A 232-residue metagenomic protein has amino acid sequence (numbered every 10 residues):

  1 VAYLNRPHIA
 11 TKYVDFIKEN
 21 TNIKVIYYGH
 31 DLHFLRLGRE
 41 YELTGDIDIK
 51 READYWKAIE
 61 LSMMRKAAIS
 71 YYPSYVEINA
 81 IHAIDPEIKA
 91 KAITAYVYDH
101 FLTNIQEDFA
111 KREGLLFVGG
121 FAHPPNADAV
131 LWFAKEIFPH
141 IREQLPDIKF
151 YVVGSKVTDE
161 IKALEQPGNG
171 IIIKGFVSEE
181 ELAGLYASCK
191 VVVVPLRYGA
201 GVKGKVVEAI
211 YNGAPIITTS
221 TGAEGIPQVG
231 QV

Functional and structural regions predicted by a protein language model:
V1-T11, I26: Short N-terminal targeting/anchoring amphipathic segment
L4, K174, V191-L196, T218-T219: Replace "UDP/GDP/ADP/TDP-sugars" with "nucleotide-sugars
E19-G38: Active-site proximal beta-strand in glycosyltransferases
H33, D48-S70: Membrane-proximal helix-turn-helix segments that form the acceptor-binding/catalytic region of lipid-linked
T44-D46, R65-Y71, V76-S188: Conserved catalytic-core segment of nucleotide-activated headgroup transferases in glycan assembly
A68, A187-G201, N212-P215: Acidic donor-binding loop of glycosyltransferase active sites
K205-E208, P215-T219: Short hydrophobic beta-strand element within catalytic cores of glycosyltransferases and related nucleotide-activated
S220-V232: Short acidic/histidine- and often glycine-rich active-site loop of Leloir-type glycosyltransferases that engages
